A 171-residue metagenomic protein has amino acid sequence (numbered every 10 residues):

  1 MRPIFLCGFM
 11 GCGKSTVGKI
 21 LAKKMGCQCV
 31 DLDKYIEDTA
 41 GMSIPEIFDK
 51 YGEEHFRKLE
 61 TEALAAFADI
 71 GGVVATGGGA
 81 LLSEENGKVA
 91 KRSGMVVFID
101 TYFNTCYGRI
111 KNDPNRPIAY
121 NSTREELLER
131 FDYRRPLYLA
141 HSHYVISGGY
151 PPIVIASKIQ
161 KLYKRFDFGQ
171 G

Functional and structural regions predicted by a protein language model:
L6: Hydrophobic anchor at the beta1->P-loop junction of P-loop NTPases
F9: P-loop (Walker A) phosphate-binding loop of NTP-binding proteins
G13: Conserved glycine(s) of the Walker
T16, I20, K24, R135-G171: NTP-dependent small-molecule kinase module
L32-A80, E84-K88, R116, R124 (+2 more regions): ATP-dependent small-molecule kinase phosphotransfer cores that center on conserved nucleotide phosphate-binding segments
I70-G71, S93-G94, H141-S142: Short, well-ordered alpha-helix to beta-strand connector turns
G78-L81, Y102-N104, P151: Short glycine-rich anion-binding loops that position phosphate/pyrophosphate groups of nucleotides and phosphorylated
R92-P136: A glycine- and Lys/Arg-enriched "phosphate-lid" helix/loop adjacent to the NTP-binding pocket of small-molecule kinases
